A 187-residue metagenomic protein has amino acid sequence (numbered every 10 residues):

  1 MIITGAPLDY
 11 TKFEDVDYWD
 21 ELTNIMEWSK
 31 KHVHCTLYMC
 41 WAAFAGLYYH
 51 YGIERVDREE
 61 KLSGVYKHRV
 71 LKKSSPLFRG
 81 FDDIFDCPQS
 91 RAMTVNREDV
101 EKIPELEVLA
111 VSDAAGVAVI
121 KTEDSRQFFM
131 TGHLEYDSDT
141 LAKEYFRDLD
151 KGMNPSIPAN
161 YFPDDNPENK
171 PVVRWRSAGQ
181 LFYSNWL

Functional and structural regions predicted by a protein language model:
I2-I3: Redox-cofactor binding/interface segments in oxidoreductases and associated redox assembly factors
A6-K72: Cysteine-nucleophile active-site neighborhood
V70-L187: Amide-donor transfer/coupling interface in amidating biosynthetic enzymes
